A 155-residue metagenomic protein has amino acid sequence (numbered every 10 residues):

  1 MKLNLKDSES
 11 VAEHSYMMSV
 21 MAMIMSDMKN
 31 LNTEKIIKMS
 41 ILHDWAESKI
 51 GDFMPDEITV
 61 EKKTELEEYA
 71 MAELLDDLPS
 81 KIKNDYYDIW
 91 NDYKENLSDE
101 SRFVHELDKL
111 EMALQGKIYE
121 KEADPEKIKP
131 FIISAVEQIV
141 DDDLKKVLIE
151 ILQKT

Functional and structural regions predicted by a protein language model:
M1-T155: Active-site helical microenvironments for divalent-metal-assisted chemistry
